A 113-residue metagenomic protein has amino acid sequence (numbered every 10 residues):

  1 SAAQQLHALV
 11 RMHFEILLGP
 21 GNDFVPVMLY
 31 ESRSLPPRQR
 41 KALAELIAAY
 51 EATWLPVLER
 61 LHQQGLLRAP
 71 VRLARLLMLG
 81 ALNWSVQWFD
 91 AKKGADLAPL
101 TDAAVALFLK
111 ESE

Functional and structural regions predicted by a protein language model:
S1, D96-L97: Short, charged, surface-exposed loops that flank catalytic or proteolytic processing sites
S1-D23, M78: Hydrophobic alpha-helical connector segments
H7, V71-L79, A98: Short, well-structured alpha-helical segments
A8, M12, E45-A49, A103: A non-catalytic, amphipathic alpha-helix used as a structural packing/dimerization or gating element in enzyme scaffolds
V10, L55, A98-L109: Hydrophobic core segments within long, regular secondary-structure runs in both alpha- and beta-rich folds
E15-G19, V27, R60, M78-A95 (+1 more regions): Amphipathic C-terminal alpha-helical segment
D23, V27, P37-Q63, R72-L76: Amphipathic alpha-helical packing segments from all-alpha helical-bundle domains
